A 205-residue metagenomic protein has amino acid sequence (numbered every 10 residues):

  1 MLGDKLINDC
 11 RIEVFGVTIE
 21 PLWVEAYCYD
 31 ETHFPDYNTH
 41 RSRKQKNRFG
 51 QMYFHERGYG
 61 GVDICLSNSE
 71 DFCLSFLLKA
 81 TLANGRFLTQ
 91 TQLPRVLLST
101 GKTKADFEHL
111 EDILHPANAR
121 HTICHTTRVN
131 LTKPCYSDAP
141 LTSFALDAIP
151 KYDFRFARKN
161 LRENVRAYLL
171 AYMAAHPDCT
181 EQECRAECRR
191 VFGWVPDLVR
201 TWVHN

Functional and structural regions predicted by a protein language model:
M1-A171: A cross-family signal for N-terminal binding/gating loops and helix N-caps that shape access to the active site
R166-N205: Basic, alpha-helical nucleic-acid-binding regions used in initiation and control of genome expression
